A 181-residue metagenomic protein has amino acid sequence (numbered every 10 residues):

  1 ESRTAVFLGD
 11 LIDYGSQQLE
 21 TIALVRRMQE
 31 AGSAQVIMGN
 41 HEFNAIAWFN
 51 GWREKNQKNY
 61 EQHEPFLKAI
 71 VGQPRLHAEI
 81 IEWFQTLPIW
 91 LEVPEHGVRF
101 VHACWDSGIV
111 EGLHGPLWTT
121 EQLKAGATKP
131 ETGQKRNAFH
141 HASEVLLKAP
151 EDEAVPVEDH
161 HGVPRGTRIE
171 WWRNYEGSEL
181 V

Functional and structural regions predicted by a protein language model:
S2-I12, M28-S33: Active-site metal-binding motif and surrounding structural segment of the metallo-beta-lactamase
L8, Y14, M38, H161 (+2 more regions): Short glycine-rich loop/turn motifs that provide flexible caps or phosphate-binding loops at active sites
G15-I22, R27-E153: Active-site neighborhood of divalent metal-dependent phosphoester bond hydrolases
T132-V181: Alpha/beta-hydrolase fold catalytic core
